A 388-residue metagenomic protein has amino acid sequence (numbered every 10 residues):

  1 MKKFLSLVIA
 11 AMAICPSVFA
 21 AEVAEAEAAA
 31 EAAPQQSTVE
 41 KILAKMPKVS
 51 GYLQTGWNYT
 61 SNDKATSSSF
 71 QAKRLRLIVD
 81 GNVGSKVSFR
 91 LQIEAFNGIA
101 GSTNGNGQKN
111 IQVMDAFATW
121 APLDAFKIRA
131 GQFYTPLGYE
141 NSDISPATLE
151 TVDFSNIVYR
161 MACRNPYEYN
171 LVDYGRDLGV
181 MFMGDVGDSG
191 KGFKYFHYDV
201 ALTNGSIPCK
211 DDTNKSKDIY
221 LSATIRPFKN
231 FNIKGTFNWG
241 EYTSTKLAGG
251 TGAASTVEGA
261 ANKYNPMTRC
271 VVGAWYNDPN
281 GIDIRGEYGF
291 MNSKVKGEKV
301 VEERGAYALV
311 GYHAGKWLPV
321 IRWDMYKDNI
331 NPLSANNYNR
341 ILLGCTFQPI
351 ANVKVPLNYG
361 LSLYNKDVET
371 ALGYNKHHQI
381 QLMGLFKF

Functional and structural regions predicted by a protein language model:
F4-Q54, Y59, F388: N-terminal periplasmic/intermembrane-space "pro-region" immediately following the signal or transit peptide
M12-A13, A95, Y139, G297: Alpha-helical transmembrane segments and their juxtamembrane interfaces
C15-P16, G98, S145, Y364: Residues in and immediately flanking transmembrane alpha helices
V23-E27, I42, S61-A65, G84 (+4 more regions): Outer-membrane beta-barrel pore domains
T38-G205, T213-Y220, T224-I233, L309-V320 (+1 more regions): Outer membrane beta-barrel
